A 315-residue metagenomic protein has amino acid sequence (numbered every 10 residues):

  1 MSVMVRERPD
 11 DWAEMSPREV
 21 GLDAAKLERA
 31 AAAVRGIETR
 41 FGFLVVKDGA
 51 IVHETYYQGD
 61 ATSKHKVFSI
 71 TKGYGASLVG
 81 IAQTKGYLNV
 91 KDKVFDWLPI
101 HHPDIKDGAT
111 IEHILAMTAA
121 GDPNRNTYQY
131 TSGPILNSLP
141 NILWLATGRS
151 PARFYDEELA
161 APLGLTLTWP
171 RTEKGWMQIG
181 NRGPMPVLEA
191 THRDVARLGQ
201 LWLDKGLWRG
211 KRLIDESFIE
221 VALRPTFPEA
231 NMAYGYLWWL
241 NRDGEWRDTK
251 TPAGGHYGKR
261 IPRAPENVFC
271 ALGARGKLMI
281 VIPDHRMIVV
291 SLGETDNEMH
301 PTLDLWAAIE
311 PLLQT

Functional and structural regions predicted by a protein language model:
V5-E14, V20, A25-E28, A32-R35 (+3 more regions): Active-site-proximal loop and beta-strand segments within enzyme catalytic domains
L27-D60, M279-I282, R286-V290: A short, well-structured edge-of-sheet supersecondary motif
H53-E54, I81-P99, T147-P170, R209-E216: Short, well-structured active-site flanking segments
G73, I135-I142, P186-L207, K277-L292: Active-site-proximal alpha-helical segments within enzyme catalytic domains
H101, I105, T118, D122 (+2 more regions): Long, well-ordered core segments of solenoidal/helical folds
T110, S132-L136, R153-H192: Mid-domain, small-residue-enriched loop/turn segments at the edges of structured enzyme/sensor domains
P225-I288: Active-site Gly/Thr loop motif
V268-T315: Structured C-terminal helix/loop/strand segments within mature extracytoplasmic catalytic/sensor domains
